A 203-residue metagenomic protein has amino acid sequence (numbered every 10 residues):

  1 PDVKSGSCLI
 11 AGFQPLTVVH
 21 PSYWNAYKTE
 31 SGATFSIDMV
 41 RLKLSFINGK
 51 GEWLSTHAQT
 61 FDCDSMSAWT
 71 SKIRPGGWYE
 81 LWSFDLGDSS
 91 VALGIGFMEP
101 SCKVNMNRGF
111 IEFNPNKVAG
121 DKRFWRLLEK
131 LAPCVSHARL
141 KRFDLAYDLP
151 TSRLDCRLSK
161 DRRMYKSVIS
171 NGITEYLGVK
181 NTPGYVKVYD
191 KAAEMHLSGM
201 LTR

Functional and structural regions predicted by a protein language model:
P1-T202: Structured, helix-rich domain cores that form ligand/interaction pockets
